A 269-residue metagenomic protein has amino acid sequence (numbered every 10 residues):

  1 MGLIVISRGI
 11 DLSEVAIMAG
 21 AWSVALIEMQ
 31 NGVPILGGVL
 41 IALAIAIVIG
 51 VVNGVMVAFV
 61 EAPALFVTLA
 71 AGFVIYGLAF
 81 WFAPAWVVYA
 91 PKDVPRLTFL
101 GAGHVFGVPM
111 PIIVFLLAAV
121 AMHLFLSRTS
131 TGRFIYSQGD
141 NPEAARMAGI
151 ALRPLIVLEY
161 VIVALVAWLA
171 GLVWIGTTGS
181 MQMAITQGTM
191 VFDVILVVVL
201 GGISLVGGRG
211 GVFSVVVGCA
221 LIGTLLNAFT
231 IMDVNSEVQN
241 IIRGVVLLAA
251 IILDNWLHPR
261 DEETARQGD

Functional and structural regions predicted by a protein language model:
M1-G2, L43, G72-A79, V114-L124 (+4 more regions): Hydrophobic core segments of alpha-helical transmembrane domains in multi-pass membrane transport and ion-translocation
M1-N31, V55-E61, I195-F213, V245: Single transmembrane alpha-helix segments in multi-pass membrane proteins
L3, I27, N31, V51-F59 (+8 more regions): Membrane-interface helix caps of multi-pass small-molecule transporters
G32-G72, V217-G218: Alpha-helical transmembrane segments within multi-pass membrane transporters and channels
P34-A42, I47-N53, H104-Q182: Helix-loop-helix "hairpin" substructures at the membrane interface of multi-pass membrane proteins
A64-R128, L155-L158, T177-Q187, V238 (+1 more regions): Transmembrane helix-bundle core of multi-pass membrane transporters and related energy-transducing complexes
V120-A121, D140, M147-P154, L225 (+1 more regions): Cytosolic-side transmembrane-helix boundaries in multi-pass membrane proteins
A167, T178, Q182-G244: Transmembrane alpha-helical segments in multi-pass inner-membrane proteins
